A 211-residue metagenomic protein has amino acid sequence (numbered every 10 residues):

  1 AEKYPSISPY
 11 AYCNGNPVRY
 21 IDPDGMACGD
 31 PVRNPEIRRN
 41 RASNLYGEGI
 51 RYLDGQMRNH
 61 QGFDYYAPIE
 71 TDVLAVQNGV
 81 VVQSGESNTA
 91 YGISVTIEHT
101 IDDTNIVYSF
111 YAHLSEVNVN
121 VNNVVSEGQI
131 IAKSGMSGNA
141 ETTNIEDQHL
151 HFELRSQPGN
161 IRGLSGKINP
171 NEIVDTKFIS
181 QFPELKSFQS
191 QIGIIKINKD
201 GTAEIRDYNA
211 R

Functional and structural regions predicted by a protein language model:
A1-D30, K186, I192-G201: Short turn/helix-capping motifs enriched in Asx and small/polar residues
A1-K3, P17-V18, E86-S87, Q157-N160: Acidic glycine-/aspartate-rich tracts in secreted/extracellular proteins
C28-I93, D102, E127, M136 (+2 more regions): Surface-exposed, glycine-biased beta-strand/turn segments
F63, I93-N120, D147: Active-site region of chymotrypsin-like
T71-V73, Q77, V107-F110, I168: Structural detector for hydrophobic anchor residues on beta-strands
Q77, S84-G85, E98-T100, F110-S115 (+2 more regions): Active-site-proximal beta-strand/loop segments in catalytic clefts of secreted hydrolases
T89, I101-V107, G159-S165: Short, solvent-exposed loop/turn segments that connect beta-strands within catalytic domains and beta-strand-rich
V95-I97, N123-I197: Conserved, short, structured surface segments that act as functional micro-motifs
